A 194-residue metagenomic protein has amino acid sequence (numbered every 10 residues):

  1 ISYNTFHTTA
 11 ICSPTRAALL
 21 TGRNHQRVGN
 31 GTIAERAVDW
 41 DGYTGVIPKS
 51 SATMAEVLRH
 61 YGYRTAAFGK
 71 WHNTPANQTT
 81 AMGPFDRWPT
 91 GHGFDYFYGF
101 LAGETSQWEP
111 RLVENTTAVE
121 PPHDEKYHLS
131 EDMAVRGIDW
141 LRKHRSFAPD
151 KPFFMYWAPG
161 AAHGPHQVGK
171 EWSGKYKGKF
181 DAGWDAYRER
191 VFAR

Functional and structural regions predicted by a protein language model:
I1-R194: Formylglycine-dependent sulfatase
